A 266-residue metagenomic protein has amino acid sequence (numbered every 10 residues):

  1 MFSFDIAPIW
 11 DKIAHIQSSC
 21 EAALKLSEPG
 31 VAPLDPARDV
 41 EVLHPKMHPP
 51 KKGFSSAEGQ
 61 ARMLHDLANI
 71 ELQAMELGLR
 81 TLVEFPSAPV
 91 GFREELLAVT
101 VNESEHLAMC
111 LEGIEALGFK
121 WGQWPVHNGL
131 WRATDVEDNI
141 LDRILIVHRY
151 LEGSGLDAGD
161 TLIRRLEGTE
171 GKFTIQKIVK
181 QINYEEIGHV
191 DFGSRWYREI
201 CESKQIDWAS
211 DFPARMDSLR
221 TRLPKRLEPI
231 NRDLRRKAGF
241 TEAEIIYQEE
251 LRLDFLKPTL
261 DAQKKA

Functional and structural regions predicted by a protein language model:
M1-A266: Non-heme di-metal
